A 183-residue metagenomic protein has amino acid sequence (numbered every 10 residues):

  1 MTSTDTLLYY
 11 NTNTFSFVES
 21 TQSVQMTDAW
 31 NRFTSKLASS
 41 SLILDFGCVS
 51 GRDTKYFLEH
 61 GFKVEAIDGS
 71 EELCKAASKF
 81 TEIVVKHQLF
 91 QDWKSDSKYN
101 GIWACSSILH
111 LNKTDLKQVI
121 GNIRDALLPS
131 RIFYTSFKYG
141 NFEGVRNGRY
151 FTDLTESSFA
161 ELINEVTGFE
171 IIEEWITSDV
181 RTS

Functional and structural regions predicted by a protein language model:
M1-S97, T114-Q118, N122, I132-S183: Class I (Rossmann-like) S-adenosyl-L-methionine-dependent methyltransferase catalytic domain, capturing the SAM-binding
N100: Short acidic/polar active-site loop segments enriched in Thr and Asp
W103-A104: A conserved beta-strand element that flanks and buttresses the S-adenosyl-L-methionine
S107: Hydrophobic adenine-recognition pocket in adenosine-nucleotide-binding enzymes
N112, L127-P129: Helix-to-beta-strand junctions that scaffold the AdoMet/dcAdoMet cofactor pocket in Class I SAM-dependent enzymes
